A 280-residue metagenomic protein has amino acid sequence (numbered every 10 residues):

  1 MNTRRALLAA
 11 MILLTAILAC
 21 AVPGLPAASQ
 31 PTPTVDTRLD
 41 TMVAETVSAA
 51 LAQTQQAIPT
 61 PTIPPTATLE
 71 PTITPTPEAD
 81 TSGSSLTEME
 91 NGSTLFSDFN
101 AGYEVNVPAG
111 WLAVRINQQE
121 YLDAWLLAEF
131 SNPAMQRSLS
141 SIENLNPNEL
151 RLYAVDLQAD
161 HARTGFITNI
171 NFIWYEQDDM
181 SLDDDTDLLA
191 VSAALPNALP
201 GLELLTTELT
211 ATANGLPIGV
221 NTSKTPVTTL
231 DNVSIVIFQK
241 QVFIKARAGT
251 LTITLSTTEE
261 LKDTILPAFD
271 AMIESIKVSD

Functional and structural regions predicted by a protein language model:
N2-L152, A159-A162, T229-I235, A246-G249 (+1 more regions): N-terminal targeting sequences that direct proteins away from the cytosol to non-cytosolic compartments
D156-A159, T168-I170: Amphipathic N-proximal alpha-helical interface segments
I167-I170, Y175-D280: Short, well-structured beta-strand
